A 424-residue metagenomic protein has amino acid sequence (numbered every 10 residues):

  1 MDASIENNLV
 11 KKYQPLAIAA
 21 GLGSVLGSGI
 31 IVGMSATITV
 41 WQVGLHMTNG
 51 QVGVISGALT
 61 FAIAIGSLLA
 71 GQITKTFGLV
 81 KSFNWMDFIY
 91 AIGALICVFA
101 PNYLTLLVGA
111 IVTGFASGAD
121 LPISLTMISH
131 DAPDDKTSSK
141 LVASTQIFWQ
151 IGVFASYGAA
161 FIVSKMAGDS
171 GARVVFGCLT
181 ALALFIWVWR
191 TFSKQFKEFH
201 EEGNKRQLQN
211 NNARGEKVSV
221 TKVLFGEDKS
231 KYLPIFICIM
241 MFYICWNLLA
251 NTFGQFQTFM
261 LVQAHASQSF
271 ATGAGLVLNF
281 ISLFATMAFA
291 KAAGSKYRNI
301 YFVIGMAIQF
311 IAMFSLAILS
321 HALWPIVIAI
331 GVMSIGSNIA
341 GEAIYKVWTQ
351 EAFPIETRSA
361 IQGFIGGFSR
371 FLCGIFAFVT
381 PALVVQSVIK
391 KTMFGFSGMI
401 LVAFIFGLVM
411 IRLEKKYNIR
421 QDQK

Functional and structural regions predicted by a protein language model:
M34-S35, S230-T286: Extracytoplasmic gate region of multi-pass secondary transporters
H46, G78, F99-T105, L319-H321: Helix-breaking motifs and short loop linkers at transmembrane-helix boundaries and internal kinks in secondary membrane
S67-G78, A285-Y297: Helix-to-loop junctions at the C-terminal end of transmembrane segments in multipass secondary transporters
K81-L95, I300-F314: Structural signature of the two symmetry-related core transmembrane helices
G93, L104-V112, P325-V332: Paired small-residue
I111-I147: Cytoplasmic helix-loop-helix junction between adjacent transmembrane helices in 12-TM secondary transporters
T137-F161, L182, G366-F376: Glycine-rich segments within core transmembrane alpha-helices of 12-TM secondary carriers
R173-R190, M393-V409: Symmetry-related core transmembrane helices of the 12-TM Major Facilitator Superfamily/SLC fold
